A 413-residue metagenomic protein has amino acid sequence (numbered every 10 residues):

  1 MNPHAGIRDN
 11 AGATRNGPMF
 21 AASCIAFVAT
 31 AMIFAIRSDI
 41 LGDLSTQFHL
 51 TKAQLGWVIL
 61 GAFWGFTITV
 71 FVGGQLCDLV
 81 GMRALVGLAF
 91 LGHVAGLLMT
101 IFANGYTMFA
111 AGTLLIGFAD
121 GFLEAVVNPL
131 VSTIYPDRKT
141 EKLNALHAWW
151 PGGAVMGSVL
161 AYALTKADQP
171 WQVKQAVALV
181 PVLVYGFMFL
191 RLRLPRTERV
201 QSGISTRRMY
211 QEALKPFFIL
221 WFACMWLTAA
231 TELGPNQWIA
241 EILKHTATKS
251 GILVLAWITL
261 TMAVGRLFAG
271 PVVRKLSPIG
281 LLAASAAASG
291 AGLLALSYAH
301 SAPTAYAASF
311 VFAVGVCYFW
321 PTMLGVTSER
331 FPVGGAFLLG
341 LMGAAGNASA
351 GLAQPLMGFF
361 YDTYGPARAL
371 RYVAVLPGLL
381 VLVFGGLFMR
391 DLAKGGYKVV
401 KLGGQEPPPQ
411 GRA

Functional and structural regions predicted by a protein language model:
P18-L50, P235-A240, A353-M357: Extracytoplasmic
A35, A62-F71, V155, T259-L267 (+1 more regions): Residue-level signature of mid-helix packing/kink "hotspots" within the transmembrane helices of 12-pass Major
R37-D39, L214-A263, A353-Q354, G358: Extracytoplasmic gate region of multi-pass secondary transporters
H49, G81, F102-T107, P136 (+1 more regions): Helix-breaking motifs and short loop linkers at transmembrane-helix boundaries and internal kinks in secondary membrane
I68-T107: Conserved MFS/SLC helix-loop-helix module at the cytosolic interface between two early adjacent transmembrane helices
T69-G81, G265-P278, Y361: Helix-to-loop junctions at the C-terminal end of transmembrane segments in multipass secondary transporters
G112-A148: Cytoplasmic helix-loop-helix junction between adjacent transmembrane helices in 12-TM secondary transporters
D137-R138, A145-T197: Helix-loop-helix hairpin linking two adjacent transmembrane segments in secondary transporters
